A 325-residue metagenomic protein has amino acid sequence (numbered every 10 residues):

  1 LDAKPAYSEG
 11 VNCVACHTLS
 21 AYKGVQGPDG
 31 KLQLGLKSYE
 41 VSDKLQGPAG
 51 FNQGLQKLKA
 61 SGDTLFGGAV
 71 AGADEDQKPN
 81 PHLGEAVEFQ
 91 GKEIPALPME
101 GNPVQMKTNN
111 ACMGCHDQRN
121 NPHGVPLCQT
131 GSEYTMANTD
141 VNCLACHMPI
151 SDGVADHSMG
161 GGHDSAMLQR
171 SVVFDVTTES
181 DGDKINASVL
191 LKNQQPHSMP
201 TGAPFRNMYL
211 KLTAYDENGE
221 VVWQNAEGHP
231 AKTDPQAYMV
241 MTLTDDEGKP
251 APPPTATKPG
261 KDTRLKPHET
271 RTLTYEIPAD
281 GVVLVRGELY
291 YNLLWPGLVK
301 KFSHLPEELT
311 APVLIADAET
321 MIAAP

Functional and structural regions predicted by a protein language model:
L1-S38, D76-R170: Sequence context surrounding c-type heme c attachment/ligation sites in exported
A3, Y7, N120, C128 (+2 more regions): Short, conserved sequence motifs used for protein processing/export or organelle targeting and for catalysis
S20-K78: Surface-exposed loop and adjacent secondary-structure segments within mature catalytic domains
L65-G67, A71, K92-A96, G124 (+3 more regions): Generic alpha-helix detector with strongest preference for long hydrophobic helices that associate with membranes
